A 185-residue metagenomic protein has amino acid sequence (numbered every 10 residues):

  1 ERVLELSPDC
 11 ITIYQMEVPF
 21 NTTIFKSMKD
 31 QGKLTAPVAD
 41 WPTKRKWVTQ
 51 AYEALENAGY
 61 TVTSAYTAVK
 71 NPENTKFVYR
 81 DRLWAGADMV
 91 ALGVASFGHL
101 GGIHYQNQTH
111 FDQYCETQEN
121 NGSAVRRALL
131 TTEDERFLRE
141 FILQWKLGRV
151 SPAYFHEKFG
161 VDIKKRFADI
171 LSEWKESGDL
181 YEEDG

Functional and structural regions predicted by a protein language model:
E1-V161: C-terminal scaffold of the Radical SAM
A153, K165-R166, E182: Extended hydrophobic-aromatic, low-complexity segments
G160-K175: Short amphipathic alpha-helical interaction segments
K175-G185: A short, conserved structural fragment
